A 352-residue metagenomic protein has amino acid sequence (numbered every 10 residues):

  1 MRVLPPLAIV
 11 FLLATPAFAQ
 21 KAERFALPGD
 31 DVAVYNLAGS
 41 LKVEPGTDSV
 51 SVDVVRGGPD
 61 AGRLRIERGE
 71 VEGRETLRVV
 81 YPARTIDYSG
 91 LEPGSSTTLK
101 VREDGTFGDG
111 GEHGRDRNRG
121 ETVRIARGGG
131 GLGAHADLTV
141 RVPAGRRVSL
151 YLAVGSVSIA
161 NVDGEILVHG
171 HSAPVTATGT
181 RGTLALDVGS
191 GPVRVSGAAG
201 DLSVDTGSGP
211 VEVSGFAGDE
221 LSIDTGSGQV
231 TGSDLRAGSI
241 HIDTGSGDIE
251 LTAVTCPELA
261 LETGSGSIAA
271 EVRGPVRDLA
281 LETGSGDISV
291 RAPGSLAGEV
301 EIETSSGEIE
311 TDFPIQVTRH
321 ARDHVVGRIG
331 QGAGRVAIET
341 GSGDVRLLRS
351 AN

Functional and structural regions predicted by a protein language model:
M1-N352: Intrinsically disordered, low-complexity terminal regions
